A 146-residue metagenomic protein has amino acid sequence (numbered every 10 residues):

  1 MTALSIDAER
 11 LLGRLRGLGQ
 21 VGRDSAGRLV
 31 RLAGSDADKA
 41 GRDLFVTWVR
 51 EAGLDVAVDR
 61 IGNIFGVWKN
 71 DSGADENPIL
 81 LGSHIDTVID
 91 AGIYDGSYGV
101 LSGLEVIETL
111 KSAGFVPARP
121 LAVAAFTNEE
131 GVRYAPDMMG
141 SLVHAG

Functional and structural regions predicted by a protein language model:
S5-A91: Acidic/His- and Gly-rich active-site-bordering loop/insert found across diverse amide/peptide-bond hydrolases
L12-R16, V46, L101-E108, L142-A145: Predominant activation on well-ordered alpha-helical scaffold segments within soluble catalytic domains
R42, P78, G96-L104, M138-S141: Short alpha-helical patches at coil-to-helix transitions and adjacent helical residues in well-structured domains
F65, E130-R133: Flexible loop/turn segments at secondary-structure boundaries
D71-D75, G114-A118, P136-D137: Solvent-exposed alpha-helices and their adjacent loops that cap or buttress functional pockets in soluble metabolic
L81, A91-E129: Alpha-helical metal-binding/catalytic segments enriched in His/Glu/Asp
G92-Y94, V132-M139: Short acidic, glycine/serine/threonine-rich loops at helix termini
L121-A122, N128, P136, G140-G146: A glycine-rich helix N-cap at a beta->alpha junction
